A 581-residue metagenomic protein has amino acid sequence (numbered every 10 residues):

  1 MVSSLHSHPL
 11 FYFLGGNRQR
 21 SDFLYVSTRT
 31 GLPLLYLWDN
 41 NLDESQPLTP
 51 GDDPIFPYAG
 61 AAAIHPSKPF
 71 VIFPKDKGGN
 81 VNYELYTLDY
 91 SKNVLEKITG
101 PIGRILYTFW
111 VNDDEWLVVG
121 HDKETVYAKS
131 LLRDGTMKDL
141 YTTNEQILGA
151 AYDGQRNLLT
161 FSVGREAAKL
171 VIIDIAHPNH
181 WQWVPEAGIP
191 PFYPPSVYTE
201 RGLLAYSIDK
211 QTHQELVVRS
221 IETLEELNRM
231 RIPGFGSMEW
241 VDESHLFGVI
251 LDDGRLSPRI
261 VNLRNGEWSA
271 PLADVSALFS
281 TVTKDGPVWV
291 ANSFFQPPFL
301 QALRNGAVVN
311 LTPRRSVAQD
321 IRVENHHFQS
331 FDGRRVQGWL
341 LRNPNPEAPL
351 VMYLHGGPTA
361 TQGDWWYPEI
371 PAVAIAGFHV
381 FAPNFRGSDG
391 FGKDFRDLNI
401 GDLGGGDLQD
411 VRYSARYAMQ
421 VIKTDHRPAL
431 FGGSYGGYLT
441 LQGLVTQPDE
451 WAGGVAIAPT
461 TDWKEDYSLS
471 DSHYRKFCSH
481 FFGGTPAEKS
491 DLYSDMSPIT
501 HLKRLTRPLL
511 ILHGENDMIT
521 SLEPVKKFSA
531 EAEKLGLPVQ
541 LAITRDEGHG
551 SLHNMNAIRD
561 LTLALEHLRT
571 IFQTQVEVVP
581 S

Functional and structural regions predicted by a protein language model:
M1-L5, Q46-G51, V94-T99, T136-Y141 (+3 more regions): A short beta-strand motif characteristic of beta-propeller blades
V2-L5, L10-G15, R20, P33-L34 (+13 more regions): Non-catalytic accessory segments flanking enzyme active sites
N17-R18, F23-T30, D39, I72-G79 (+13 more regions): Beta-strand C-termini and the immediately following turn/loop, strongest in propeller blades
Y25-G51: Beta-propeller domains
D39-D43, D89-N93, L131-T136, D174-P178 (+3 more regions): Short loop/turn segments that connect beta-strands within beta-propeller blades
E44-E84, G100-I102: Blade-loop segments of beta-propeller domains
R315-H426, G433-S434, S468-L469, K476: Cap/lid segment of the alpha/beta-hydrolase catalytic domain
S388-S581: Active-site-proximal cap/loop segments of hydrolase catalytic domains
